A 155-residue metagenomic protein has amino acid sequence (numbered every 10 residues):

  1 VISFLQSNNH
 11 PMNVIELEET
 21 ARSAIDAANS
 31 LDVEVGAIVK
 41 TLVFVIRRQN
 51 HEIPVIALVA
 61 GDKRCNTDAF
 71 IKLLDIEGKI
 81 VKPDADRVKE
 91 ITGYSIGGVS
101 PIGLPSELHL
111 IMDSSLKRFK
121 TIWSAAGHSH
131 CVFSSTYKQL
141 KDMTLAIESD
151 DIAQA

Functional and structural regions predicted by a protein language model:
V1-A155: Extended, low-hydrophobicity, polar/charged segments
